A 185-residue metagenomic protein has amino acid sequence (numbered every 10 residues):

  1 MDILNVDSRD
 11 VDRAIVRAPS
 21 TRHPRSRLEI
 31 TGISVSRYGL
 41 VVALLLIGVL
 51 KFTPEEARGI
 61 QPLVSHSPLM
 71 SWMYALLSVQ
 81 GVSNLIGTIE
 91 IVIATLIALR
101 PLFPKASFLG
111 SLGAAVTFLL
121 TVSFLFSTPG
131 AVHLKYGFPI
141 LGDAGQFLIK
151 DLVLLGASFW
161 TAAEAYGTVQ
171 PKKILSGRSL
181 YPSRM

Functional and structural regions predicted by a protein language model:
D2-M185: Membrane-interface extramembranous regions
